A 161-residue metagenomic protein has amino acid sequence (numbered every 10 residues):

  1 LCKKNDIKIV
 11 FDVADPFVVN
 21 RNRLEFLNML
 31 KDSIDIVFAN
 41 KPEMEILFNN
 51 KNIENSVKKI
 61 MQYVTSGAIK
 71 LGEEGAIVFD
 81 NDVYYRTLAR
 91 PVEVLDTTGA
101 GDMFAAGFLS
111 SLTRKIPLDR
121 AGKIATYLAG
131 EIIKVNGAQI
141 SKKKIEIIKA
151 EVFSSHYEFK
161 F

Functional and structural regions predicted by a protein language model:
L1-N55, E74-G75: Conserved beta-alpha-beta core of the PfkB/ribokinase-like small-molecule kinase fold
K4, L24, N50-F161: Conserved phosphate-binding/catalytic region of the ribokinase-like
